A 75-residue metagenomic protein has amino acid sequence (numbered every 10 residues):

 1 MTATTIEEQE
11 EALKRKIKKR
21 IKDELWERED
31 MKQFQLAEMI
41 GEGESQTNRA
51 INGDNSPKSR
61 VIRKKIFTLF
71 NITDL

Functional and structural regions predicted by a protein language model:
T2-D30: A short, Lys/Arg-rich alpha-helix, primarily the initiator
K22, Q33, R63: Generic structural marker for isolated residues within well-ordered, non-membrane alpha-helices of soluble domains
D30-M31, P57: Residue-level signal for the short linker/turn that defines the boundary of a DNA-recognition helix
Q35-A37: Short alpha-helical "recognition helix" segments of helix-turn-helix
G41-P57: Recognition helix of helix-turn-helix/homeodomain-like DNA-binding domains that insert into the DNA major groove
S59-L75: DNA major-groove recognition helix of helix-turn-helix/homeodomain DNA-binding modules
